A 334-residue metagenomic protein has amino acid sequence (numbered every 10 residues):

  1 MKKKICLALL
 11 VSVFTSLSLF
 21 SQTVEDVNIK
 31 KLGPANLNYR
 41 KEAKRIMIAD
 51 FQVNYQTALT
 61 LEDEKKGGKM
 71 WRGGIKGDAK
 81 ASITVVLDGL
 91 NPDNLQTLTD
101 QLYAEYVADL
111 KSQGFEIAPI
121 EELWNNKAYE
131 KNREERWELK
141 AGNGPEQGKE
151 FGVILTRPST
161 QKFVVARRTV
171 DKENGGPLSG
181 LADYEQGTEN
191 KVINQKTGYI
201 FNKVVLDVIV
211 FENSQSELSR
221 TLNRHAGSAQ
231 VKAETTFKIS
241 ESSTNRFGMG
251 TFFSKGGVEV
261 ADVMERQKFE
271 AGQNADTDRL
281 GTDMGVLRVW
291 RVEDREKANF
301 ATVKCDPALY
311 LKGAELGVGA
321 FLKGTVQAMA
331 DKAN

Functional and structural regions predicted by a protein language model:
M1-I5: Positively charged n-region of N-terminal signal peptides that target proteins for export
A8-S18: Bacterial N-terminal signal peptides
Q22-T160, V164-G257, D262, F269-Q273 (+1 more regions): A structural "domain/chain start" motif
